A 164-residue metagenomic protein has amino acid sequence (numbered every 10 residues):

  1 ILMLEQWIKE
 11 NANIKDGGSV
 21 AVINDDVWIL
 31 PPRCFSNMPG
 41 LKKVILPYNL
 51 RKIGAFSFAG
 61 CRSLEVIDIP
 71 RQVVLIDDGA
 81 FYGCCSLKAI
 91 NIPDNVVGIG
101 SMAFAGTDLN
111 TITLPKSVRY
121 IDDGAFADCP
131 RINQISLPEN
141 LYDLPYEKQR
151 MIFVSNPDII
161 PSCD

Functional and structural regions predicted by a protein language model:
I1-A12: Short beta-strand/loop segment at the start of cytosolic alpha/beta domains
Q6, K15-I29, P39-K52, R62-L75 (+4 more regions): Structural signature of tandem-repeat unit edges
N11, K15-D16, P39, F58 (+2 more regions): Generic alpha-helix detector with strongest preference for long hydrophobic helices that associate with membranes
P31-C34, G54-S57, D77-A80, G100-A103 (+1 more regions): Consensus positions within tandem repeat domains that build extended binding/scaffold surfaces
